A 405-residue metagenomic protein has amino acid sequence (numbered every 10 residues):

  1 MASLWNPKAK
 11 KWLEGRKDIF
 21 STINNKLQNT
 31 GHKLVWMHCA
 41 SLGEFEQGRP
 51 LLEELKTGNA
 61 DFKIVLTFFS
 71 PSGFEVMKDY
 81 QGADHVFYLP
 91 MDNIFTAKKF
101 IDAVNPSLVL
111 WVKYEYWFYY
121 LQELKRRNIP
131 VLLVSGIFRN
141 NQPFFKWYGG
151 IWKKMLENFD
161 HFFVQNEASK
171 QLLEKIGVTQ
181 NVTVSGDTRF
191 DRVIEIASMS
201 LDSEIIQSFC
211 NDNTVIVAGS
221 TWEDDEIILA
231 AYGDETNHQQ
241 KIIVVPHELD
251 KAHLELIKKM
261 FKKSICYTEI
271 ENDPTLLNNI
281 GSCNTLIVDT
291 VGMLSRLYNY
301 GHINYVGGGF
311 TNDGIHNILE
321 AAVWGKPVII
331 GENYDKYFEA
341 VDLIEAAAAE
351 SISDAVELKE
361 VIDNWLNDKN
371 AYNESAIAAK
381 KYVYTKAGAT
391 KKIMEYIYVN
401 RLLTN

Functional and structural regions predicted by a protein language model:
S3-M199, V217, T221-E223, E235 (+1 more regions): Active-site and donor-binding regions of nucleotide-sugar-utilizing enzymes
E44-G58, S198-E271: Conserved catalytic-core segment of nucleotide-activated headgroup transferases in glycan assembly
M77, Q81-H85, E255-V288: Nucleotide-activated donor-binding/catalytic signature segment of Leloir-type glycosyltransferases, i.e., the conserved
F100-D102, M155, F209, N279 (+2 more regions): Structural alpha-helical scaffold elements that stabilize or flank donor/cofactor-binding regions in carbohydrate
I129-V131, S264, V328: Hydrophobic beta-strand scaffold residues
F159, K175, L294, Y298-K381: Catalytic binding pocket for nucleotide-activated donors in carbohydrate/polymer assembly enzymes
R189, T268-I318: Donor nucleotide-activated moiety binding/catalytic core segment of transferases that use nucleotide-activated donors
K386-N405: C-terminal alpha-helical cap of glycosyltransferases
